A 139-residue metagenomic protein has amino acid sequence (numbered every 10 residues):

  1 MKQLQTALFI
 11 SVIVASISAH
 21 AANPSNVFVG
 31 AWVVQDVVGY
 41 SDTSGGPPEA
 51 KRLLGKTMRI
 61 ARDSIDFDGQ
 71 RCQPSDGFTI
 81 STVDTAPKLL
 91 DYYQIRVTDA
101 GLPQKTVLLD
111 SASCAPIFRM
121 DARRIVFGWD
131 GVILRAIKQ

Functional and structural regions predicted by a protein language model:
M1-Q5: Positively charged n-region of N-terminal signal peptides that target proteins for export
A7-S16: Bacterial N-terminal signal peptides
I17-A21: Sec/Tat signal peptide C-region and signal peptidase I cleavage site
P24-T43: Tryptophan-anchored aromatic micro-motifs
G30, G101-L108, A122-I125: Short, hydrophobic/aromatic-rich segments at coil-to-beta transitions
V34, I65-D68, I125-G128: Short hydrophobic/aromatic-rich beta-strand segments that constitute the beta-sheet cores of beta-sandwich/beta-barrel
V38-Y40, I60-A115: Contiguous, well-ordered beta-strand patches that form the walls/edges of small beta-barrel/beta-sandwich domains
C114-I137: Short, exposed beta-strand-loop hairpins at the edges of beta-sheets in extracellular/periplasmic proteins
